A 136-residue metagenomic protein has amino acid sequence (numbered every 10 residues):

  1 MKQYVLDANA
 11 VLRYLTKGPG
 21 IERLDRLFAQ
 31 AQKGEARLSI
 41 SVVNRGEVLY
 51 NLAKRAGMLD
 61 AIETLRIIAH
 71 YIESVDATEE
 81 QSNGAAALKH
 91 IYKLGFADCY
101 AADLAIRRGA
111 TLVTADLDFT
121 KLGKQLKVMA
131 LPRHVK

Functional and structural regions predicted by a protein language model:
M1-I40, A53-E63, V135-K136: Short, well-structured N-terminal submotif of metal-dependent ribonuclease cores
M1-Q3, Y71, A102-K136: Acidic, PIN/NYN-like endoribonuclease modules and their adjacent C-terminal/linker elements
N9, E47, C99-D103: Active-site phosphate/pyrophosphate-handling residues
V11-L12, R45, F119-T120: A generic structural signal for short hydrophobic patches within well-formed alpha-helices
S39, V75, M129: General small-molecule cofactor/ligand-binding pocket signal
E73-T111, A115: Active-site neighborhoods of divalent-metal-dependent phosphate/nucleic-acid chemistry enzymes
